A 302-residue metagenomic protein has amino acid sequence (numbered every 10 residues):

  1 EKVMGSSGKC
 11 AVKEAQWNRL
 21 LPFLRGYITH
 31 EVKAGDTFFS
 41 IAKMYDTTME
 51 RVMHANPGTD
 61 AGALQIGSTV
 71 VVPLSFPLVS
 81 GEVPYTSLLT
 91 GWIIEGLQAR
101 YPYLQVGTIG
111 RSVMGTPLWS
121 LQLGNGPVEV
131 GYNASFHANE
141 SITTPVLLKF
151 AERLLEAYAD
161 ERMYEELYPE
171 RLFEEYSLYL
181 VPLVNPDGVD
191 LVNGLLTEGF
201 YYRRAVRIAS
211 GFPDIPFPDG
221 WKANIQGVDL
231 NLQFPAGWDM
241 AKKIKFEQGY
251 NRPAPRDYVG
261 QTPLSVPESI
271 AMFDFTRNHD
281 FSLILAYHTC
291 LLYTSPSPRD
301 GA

Functional and structural regions predicted by a protein language model:
E1, S7-C10, W17-T48, S68-V70 (+1 more regions): Primarily a LysM-type cell-wall glycan-binding module
F38, L78-P84, F136-H137, D257-T262: Second-shell loop/turn segments in exported
M53-D60: Short acidic beta-strand-loop surface patches of small beta-rich interaction domains
P73-S112: Short glycine- and acidic-rich boundary segments immediately preceding or forming the N-terminal edge of structured
S120-P127: Short beta-strand-to-loop junctions in surface cap/lid or active-site-entrance loops
P127, S141-I142, K149-L292: Active-site/substrate-binding loop(s) of hydrolase catalytic cores
Y293-D300: Conserved small/polar residues in nucleotide/adenosyl-binding loops
